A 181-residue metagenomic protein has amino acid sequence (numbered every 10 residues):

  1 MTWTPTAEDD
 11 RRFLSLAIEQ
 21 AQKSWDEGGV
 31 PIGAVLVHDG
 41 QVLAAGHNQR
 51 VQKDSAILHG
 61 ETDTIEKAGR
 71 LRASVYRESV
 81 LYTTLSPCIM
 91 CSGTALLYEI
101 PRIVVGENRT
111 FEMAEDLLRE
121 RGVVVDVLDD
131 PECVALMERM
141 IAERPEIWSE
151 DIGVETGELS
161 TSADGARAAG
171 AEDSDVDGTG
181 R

Functional and structural regions predicted by a protein language model:
M1-S24, T94-R181: Zinc-dependent deaminase
A17, A21-S24, A34, G60 (+2 more regions): Small-residue (primarily alanine) positions within well-ordered alpha-helices, especially packing/interaction faces
E27-P31: Short, flexible loop/turn motifs enriched in small residues
I32-G40: Short beta-strand scaffold segments in enzyme catalytic cores
Q49-D63: A short, polar/charged loop-to-alpha-helix boundary motif
L58, L81-P101: Local cysteine-cluster metal-coordination motifs and their immediate loop/turn environment, predominantly Fe-S cluster
S74-E78: Short helix-loop-beta connector
